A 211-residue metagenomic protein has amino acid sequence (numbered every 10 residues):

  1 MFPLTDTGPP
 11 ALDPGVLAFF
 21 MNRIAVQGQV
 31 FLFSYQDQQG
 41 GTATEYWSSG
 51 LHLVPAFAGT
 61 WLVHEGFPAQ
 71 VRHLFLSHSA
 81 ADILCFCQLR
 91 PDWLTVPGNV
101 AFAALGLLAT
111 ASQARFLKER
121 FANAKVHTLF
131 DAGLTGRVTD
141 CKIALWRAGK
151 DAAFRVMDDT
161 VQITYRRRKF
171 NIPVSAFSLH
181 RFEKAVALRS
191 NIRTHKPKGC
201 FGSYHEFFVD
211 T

Functional and structural regions predicted by a protein language model:
M1-G59, D210: Basic, glycine-enriched DNA-binding surface that flanks or lies within the catalytic cores of DNA
L4-P9, V16, R90, I143-K150: Hydrophobic, Leu/Ile/Phe/Ala-enriched alpha-helical segments that form helix-helix packing faces
A25-V26, G66-V71, E119-N123: Flexible, charged surface loops at secondary-structure boundaries
G41-R72, G98, L105, F130-L134 (+1 more regions): Hydrophobic, well-ordered secondary-structure segments that either form specific early membrane-associated helices used
V54-P68, S77, A81-G106, A111-S112: Catalytic phosphate/metal-binding cores of nucleic-acid and nucleotide-processing enzymes, i.e., regions that mediate
R72-H78, K125-F130: Short hydrophobic beta-strand segments
T95-T211: TOPRIM fold recognition
